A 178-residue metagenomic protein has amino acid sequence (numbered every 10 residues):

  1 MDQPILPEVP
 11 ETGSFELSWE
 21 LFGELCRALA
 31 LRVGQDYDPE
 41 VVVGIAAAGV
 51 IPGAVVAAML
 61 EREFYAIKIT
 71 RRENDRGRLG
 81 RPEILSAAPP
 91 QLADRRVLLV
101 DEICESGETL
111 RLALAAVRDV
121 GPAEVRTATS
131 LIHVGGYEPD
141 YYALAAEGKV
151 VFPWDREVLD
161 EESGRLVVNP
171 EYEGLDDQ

Functional and structural regions predicted by a protein language model:
M1-P39: Active-site-facing substrate-recognition patch
D2-E11, A115-Q178: PRPP-dependent phosphoribosyltransferase catalytic core
E24-D75: Conserved PRPP/pyrophosphate-binding segment of the phosphoribosyltransferase/PRPP-pathway fold
Q35-D38, Q91-A93, V120-G121: Glycine-rich phosphate-binding loop signature in dinucleotide/nucleotide-binding domains
V41, E63, R96, A123-T127: Residues at the starts of beta-strands that form the adenosine-phosphate
A58-L98, E108-L114: Short, glycine/charge-rich flexible loops or terminal/linker lids adjacent to PRPP-binding catalytic cores
